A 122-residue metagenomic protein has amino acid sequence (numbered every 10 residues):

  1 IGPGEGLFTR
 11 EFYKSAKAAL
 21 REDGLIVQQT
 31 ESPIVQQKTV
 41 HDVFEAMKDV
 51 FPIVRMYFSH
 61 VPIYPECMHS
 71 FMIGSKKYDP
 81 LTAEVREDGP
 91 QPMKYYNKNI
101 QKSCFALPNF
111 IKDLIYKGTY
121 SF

Functional and structural regions predicted by a protein language model:
I1, V35, I63-P65, L81: Flexible loop/turn segments at secondary-structure boundaries
I1-F8: Glycine/threonine-rich flexible loop motifs
G4, T30-F44: Conserved class I S-adenosyl-L-methionine
F8-E22, F44, K48: A short glycine-rich, Lys/Arg-flanked "PGG" loop and its adjoining helix->strand segment in the class I
D23-T30: Conserved beta-strand signature within the Rossmann-like core of class I S-adenosyl-L-methionine
Q29, F51-P62: Conserved S-adenosyl-L-methionine
K38-M56: Short, electropositive alpha-helical surface patch
E45, E66, S70-F122: SAM/dcSAM-binding transferase cores
